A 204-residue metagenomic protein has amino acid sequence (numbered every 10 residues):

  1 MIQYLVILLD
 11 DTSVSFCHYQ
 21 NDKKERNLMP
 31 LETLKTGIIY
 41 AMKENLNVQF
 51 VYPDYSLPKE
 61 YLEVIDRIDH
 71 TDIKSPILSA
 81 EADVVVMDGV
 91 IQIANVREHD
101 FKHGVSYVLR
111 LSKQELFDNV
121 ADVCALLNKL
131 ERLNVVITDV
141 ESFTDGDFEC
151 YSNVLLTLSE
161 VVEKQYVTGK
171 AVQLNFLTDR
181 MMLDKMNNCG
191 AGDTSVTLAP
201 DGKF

Functional and structural regions predicted by a protein language model:
M1-A80: Conserved alpha-helical substructure of the radical SAM core
K24, V86-F204: Radical SAM enzyme [4Fe-4S]-AdoMet core and its adjacent flexible, acidic and glycine-rich loops/tails across
K43-L46, D69-T71, A82, F101-V105 (+1 more regions): Short glycine/proline-enriched coil/turn segments at helix->beta-strand junctions
D66-I68, L78-N95: Active-site beta->alpha loop and helix N-cap motifs at the rims of alpha/beta catalytic domains
